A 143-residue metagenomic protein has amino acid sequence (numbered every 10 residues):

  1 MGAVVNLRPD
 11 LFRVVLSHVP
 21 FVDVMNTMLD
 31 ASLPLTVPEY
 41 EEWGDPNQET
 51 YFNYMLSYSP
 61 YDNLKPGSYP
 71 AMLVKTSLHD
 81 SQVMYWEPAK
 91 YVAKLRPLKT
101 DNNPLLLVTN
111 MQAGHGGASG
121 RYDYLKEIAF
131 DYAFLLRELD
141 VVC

Functional and structural regions predicted by a protein language model:
M1-C143: Active-site-proximal cap/loop segments of hydrolase catalytic domains
